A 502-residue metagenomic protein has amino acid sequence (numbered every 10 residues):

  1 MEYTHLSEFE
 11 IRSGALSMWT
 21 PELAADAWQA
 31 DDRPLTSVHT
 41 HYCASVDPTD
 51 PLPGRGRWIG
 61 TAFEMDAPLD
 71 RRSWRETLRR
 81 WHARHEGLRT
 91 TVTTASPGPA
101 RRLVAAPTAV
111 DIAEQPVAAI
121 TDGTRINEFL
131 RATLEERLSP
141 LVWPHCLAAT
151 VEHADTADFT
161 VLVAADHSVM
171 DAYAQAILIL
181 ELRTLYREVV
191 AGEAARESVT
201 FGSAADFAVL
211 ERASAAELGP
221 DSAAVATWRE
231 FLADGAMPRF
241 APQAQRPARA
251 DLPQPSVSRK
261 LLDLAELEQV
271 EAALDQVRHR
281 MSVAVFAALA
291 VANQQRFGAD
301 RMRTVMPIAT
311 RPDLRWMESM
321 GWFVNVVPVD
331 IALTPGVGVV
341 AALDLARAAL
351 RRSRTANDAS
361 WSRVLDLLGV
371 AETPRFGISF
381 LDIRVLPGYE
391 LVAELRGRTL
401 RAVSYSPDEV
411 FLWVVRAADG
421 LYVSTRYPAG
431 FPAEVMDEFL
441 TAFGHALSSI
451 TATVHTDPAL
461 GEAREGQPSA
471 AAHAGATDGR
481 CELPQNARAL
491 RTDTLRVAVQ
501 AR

Functional and structural regions predicted by a protein language model:
M1-A27, I112, P116-V117, T150 (+4 more regions): Short beta-strand/turn segments that mark the catalytic/cofactor-handling region of acyl-thioester transfer
M1-D50, R75-I120, P144, T200-P255 (+1 more regions): Short amphipathic alpha-helices and their capping loops
E2, A15, D50-W58, R75 (+7 more regions): His-Asp-centered acyl/peptidyl-transfer active-site segments
E2-E8, Q115, W143-A205, V435-A452: Active-site-proximal acidic secondary-structure segment that organizes catalysis
E2-L6, H39-D66, A95-I120, V142-L147 (+7 more regions): Acyl/amide activation-and-transfer machinery of modular secondary-metabolite enzymes
P21-D32, P53-S73, L141-V163, R246-D313 (+3 more regions): Gly/Ser/Thr-rich phosphate-binding loops and adjoining beta-strand/alpha-helix segments that form adenosine-phosphate
H85, R89, I179-L180, D300-P307 (+1 more regions): Extended, hydrophobic beta-loop-alpha segments that form or line the acyl/peptidyl-thioester binding and transfer paths
